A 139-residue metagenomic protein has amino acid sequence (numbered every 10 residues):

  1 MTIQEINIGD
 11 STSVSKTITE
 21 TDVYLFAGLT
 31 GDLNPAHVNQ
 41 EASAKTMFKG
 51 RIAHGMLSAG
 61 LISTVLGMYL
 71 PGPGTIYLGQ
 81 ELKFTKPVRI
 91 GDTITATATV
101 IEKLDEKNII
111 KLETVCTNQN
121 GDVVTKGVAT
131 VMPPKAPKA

Functional and structural regions predicted by a protein language model:
M1-I8, V88-A139: HotDog/MaoC-like acyl-thioester-processing domains
M1-T75, K138-A139: Hot-dog-fold acyl-thioester-processing enzymes
S13-T17, K83, T99, T130-M132: Generic structural detector for well-ordered beta-strands
F26, N39, L82-K83, V100: A broad, low-amplitude sensor of folded, mature protein cores
Q40, T46, R51, L82 (+2 more regions): Hydrophobic alpha-helical context, especially transmembrane and signal-peptide helices
M68-A96: Mid-chain, well-packed structural core segment of small domains
